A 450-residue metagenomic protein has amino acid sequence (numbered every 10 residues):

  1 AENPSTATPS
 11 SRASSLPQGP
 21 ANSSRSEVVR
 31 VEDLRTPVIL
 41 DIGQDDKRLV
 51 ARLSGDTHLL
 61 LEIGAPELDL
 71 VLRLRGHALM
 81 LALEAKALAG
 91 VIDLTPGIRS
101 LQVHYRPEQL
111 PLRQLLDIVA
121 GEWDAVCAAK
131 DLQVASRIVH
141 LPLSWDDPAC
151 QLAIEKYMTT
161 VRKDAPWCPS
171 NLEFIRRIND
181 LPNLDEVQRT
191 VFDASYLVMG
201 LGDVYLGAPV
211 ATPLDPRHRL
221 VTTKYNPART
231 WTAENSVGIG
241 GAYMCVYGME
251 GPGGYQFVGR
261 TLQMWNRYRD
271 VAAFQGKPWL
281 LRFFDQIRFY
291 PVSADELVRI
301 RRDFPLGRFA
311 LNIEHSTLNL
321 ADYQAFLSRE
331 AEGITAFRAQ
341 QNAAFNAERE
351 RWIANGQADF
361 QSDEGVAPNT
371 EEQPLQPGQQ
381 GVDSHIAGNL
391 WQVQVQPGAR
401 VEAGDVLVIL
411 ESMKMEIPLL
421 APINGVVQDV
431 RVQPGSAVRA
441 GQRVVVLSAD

Functional and structural regions predicted by a protein language model:
A1, F284-Q286, G398, G404 (+2 more regions): Loop/turn positions that initiate beta-strands
A1-P4, S24-P368: Conserved "landmark" site that anchors the functional core of diverse proteins
S11, S15-S26, Q44: Short, low-complexity intrinsically disordered segments enriched in A/P/G/S/L with frequent Arg, especially at protein
G365-V408, P418, N424: Acidic, low-complexity mobile loops and tails
Q394, R400, D429-V432, A437: Exposed loop and linker-edge segments at protein-protein interfaces
A399-L420, R439-D450: Short hydrophobic beta/alpha edge segments that flank linear recognition/processing sites
